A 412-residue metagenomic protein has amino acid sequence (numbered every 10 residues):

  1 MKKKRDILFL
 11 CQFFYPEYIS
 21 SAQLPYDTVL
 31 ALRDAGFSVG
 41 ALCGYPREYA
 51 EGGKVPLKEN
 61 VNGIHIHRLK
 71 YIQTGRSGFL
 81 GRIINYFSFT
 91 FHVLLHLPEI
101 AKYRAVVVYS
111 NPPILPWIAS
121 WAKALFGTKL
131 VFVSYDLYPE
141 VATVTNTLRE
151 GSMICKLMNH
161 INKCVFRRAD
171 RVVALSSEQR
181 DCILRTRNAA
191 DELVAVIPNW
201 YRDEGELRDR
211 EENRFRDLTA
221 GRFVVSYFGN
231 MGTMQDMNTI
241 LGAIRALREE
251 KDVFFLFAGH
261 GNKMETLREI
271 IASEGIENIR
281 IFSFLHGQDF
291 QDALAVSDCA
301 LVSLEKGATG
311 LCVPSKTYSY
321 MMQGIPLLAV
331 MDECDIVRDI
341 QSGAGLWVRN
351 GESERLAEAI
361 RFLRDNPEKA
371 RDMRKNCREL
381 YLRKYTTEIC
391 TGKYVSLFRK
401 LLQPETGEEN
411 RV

Functional and structural regions predicted by a protein language model:
M1-N62, L247, V412: N-terminal subdomain of nucleotide-sugar transferases
Y45, E178, I197-W200: Carbohydrate-associated surface elements
W117, W121-F126, S152-V172: Membrane-proximal helix-turn-helix segments that form the acceptor-binding/catalytic region of lipid-linked
L218-Q235, L241-I244, L256: Conserved donor-binding/catalytic core segment of Leloir-type glycosyltransferases
Q235, H286-A293, A300-M321, P326-D339: Nucleotide-sugar-dependent
A258-G259, E265-Q291: Nucleotide-activated donor-binding/catalytic signature segment of Leloir-type glycosyltransferases, i.e., the conserved
D332-R361: Change "using UDP/GDP/dTDP sugars" to "using nucleotide sugars
F362, K369-K384: A short, well-ordered alpha-helix in the C-terminal region of glycosyltransferases
